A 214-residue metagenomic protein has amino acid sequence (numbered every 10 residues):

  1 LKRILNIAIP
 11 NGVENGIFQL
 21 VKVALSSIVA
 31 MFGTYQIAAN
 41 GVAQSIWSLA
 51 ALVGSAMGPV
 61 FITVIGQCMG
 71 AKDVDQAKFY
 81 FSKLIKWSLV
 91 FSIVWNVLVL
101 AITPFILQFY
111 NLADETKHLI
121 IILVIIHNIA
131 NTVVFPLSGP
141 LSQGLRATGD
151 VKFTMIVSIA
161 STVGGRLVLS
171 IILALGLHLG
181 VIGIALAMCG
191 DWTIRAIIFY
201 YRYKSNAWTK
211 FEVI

Functional and structural regions predicted by a protein language model:
L1-A24, I28, L49, V53 (+3 more regions): Hydrophobic faces of transmembrane alpha-helices in multi-pass small-molecule transporters and flippases across diverse
L1-I9, I65-N131, A174-I214: Short alpha-helical transmembrane segments in multi-pass integral membrane proteins
N11, N15, V23, S27 (+5 more regions): Transmembrane alpha-helix boundary and packing residues in multipass membrane permease domains and related
E14, F18-V21, Q44, G149 (+2 more regions): Residue-level micro-sites within transmembrane alpha helices that shape and flank functional polar/acidic positions
G16-L49, Q67-C68, F105-D114, A174-G176: Helix-terminus/linker motif at the lipid-water interface of multi-pass membrane proteins
G16-V23, S92-L100, V163, L167 (+2 more regions): Hydrophobic positions within alpha-helical transmembrane segments of bacterial inner-membrane proteins
I37-T103, F135-I159: Small-residue-rich hydrophobic transmembrane alpha-helices
S55-G58, H127-A147, F153-V163, L169 (+1 more regions): Short runs within selected transmembrane alpha-helices of multi-pass transporters and secretion channels
